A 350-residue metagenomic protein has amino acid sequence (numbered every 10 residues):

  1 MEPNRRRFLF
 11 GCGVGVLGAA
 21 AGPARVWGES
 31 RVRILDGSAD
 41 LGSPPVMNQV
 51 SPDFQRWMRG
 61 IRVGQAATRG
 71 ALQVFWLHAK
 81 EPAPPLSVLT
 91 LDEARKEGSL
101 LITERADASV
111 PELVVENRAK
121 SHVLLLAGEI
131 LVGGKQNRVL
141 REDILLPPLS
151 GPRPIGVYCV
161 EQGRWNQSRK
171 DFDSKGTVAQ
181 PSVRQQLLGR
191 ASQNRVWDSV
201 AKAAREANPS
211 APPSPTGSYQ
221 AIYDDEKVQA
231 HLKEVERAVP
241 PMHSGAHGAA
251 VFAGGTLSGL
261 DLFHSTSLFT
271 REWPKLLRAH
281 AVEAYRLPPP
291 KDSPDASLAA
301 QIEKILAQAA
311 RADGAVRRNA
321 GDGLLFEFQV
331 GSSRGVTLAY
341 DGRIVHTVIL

Functional and structural regions predicted by a protein language model:
M1-P3: Secretory targeting signals
R7-W27: N-terminal export signals
I34-D36, D40, S199-Y219, Q229-L350: Long, low-complexity, serine/threonine/proline-rich intrinsically disordered regulatory regions in eukaryotic signaling
D36-A108: N-terminal, Lys/Arg-enriched amphipathic/low-complexity engagement segments that precede the first folded domain
L113-S121: Asparagine-centered strand-capping/turn motif at beta-strand->loop junctions
S121-E129: Short, hydrophobic/aromatic beta-strand segments
K135-R169: Intrinsically disordered, low-complexity Pro/Gly/Ser/Thr-rich segments with frequent PxxP/GP/PP motifs and embedded
Q162-P212: Terminal connector regions
